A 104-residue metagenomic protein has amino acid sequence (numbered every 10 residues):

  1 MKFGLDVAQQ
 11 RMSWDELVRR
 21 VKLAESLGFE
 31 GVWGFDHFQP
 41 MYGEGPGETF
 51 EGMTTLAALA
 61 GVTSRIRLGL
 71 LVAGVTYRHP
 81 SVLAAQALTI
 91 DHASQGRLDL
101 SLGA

Functional and structural regions predicted by a protein language model:
M1-V62: N-terminal beta1-alpha1-beta2 module of alpha/beta enzyme domains
K2-D15, Y77-A104: Flexible, glycine-rich active-site loops centered on histidine and acidic residues that chelate a metal or position
E30, I66, G96: Short acidic/polar active-site loop segments enriched in Thr and Asp
W33-G34, R67, S101: Conserved beta-strand positions in the central sheet of alpha/beta enzyme cores
F38-Q39, A73, A104: Conserved beta-strand edge residues that scaffold enzyme active sites
T63-L71: Conserved catalytic cysteine-centered active-site region of acyl-thioester-dependent Claisen-condensing enzymes
L70-R78: Active-site nucleophile and cofactor-binding loops and adjacent substrate-binding regions of central metabolic enzymes
